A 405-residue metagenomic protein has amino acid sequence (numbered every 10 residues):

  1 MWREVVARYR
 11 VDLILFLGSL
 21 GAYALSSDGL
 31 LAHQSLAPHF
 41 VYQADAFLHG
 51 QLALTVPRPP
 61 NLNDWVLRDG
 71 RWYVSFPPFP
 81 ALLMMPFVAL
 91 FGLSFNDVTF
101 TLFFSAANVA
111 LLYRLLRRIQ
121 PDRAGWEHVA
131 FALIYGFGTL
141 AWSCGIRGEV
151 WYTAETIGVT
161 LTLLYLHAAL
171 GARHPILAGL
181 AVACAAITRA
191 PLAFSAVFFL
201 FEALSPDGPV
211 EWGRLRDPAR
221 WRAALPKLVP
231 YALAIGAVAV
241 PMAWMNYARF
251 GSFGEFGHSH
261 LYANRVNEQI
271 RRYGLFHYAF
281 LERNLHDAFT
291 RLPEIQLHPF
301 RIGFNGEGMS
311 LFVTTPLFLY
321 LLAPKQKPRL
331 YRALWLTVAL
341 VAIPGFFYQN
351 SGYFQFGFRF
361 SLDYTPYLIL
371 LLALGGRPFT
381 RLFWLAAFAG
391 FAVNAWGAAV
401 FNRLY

Functional and structural regions predicted by a protein language model:
M1-Y405: Membrane-proximal envelope and lipid/glycan-remodeling enzymes
